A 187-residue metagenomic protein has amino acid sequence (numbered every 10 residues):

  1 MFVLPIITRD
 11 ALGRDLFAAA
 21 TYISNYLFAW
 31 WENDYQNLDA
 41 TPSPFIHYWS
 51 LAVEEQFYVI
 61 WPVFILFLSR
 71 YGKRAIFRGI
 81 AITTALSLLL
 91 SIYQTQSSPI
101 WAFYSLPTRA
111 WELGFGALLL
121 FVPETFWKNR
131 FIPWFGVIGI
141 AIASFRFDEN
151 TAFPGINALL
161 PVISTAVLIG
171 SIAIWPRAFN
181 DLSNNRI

Functional and structural regions predicted by a protein language model:
M1-I187: Membrane-interface helix/loop caps of multi-pass membrane proteins
